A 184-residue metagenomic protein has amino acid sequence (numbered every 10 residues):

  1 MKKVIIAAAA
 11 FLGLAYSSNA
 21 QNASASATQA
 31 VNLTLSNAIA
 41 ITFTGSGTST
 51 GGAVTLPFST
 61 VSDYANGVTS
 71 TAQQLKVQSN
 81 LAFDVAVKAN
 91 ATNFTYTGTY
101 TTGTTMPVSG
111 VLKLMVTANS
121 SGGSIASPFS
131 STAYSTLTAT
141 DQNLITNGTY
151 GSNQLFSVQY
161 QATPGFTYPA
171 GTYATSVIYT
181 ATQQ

Functional and structural regions predicted by a protein language model:
M1, I6, S124, Y150-G151 (+1 more regions): Alpha-helical interaction segments
M1-S26: Bacterial Sec-dependent N-terminal signal peptides
Q21-K113, N119, A139-Q184: N-terminal small/polar-rich segments of proteins
L114-S130: Short beta-strand segments and strand-loop junctions that repeat across beta-rich extracellular domains
F129-L137: Signature of long, low-cysteine stretches enriched in small and polar/charged residues
